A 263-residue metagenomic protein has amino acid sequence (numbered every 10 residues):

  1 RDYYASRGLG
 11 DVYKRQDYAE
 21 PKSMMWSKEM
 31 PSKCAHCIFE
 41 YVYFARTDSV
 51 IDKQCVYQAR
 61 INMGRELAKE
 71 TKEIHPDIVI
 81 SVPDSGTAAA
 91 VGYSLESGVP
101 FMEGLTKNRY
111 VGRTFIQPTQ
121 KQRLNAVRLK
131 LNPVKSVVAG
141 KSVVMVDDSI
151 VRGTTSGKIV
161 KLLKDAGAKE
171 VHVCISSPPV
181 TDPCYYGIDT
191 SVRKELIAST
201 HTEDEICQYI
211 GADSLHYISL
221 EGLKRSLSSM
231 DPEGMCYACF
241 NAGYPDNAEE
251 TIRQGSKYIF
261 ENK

Functional and structural regions predicted by a protein language model:
R1, Y18-H75, G112, I116-R123: Active-site-facing substrate-recognition patch
D2-Y13: Single conserved hydrophobic/aromatic residue that forms the stacking wall/gate of nucleotide- or nucleobase-binding
K14, L67, V79, Y93 (+1 more regions): Conserved hydrophobic/aromatic pocket- or pore-lining residues that grip, position, or stack substrates in active sites
K22-C37, P83, A88-A89, L95-E103: Terminal amphipathic helices with adjacent charged low-complexity linkers/tails
K22-M24, G86-A90, N108-T114, V151-T154 (+2 more regions): Flexible loop/turn segments at secondary-structure boundaries
I74-S85: Short glycine-rich phosphate-binding loop at a beta-alpha junction
G98-V144, G153-T154, T181-S191: Short, glycine/charge-rich flexible loops or terminal/linker lids adjacent to PRPP-binding catalytic cores
K161-K263: PRPP-dependent phosphoribosyltransferase catalytic core
